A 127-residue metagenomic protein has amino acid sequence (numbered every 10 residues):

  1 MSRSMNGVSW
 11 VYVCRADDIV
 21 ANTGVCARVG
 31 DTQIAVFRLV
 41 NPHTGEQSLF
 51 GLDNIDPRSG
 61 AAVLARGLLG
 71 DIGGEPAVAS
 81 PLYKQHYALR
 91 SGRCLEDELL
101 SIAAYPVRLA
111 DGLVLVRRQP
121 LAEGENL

Functional and structural regions predicted by a protein language model:
M1-E75, A88-L89, S101-L127: N-terminal pre-ligand scaffold of iron-sulfur
D56, S80-Y83: Short cysteine clusters
A79, L99: Short acidic-hydrophobic sequence patches enriched in Asp/Glu that either
